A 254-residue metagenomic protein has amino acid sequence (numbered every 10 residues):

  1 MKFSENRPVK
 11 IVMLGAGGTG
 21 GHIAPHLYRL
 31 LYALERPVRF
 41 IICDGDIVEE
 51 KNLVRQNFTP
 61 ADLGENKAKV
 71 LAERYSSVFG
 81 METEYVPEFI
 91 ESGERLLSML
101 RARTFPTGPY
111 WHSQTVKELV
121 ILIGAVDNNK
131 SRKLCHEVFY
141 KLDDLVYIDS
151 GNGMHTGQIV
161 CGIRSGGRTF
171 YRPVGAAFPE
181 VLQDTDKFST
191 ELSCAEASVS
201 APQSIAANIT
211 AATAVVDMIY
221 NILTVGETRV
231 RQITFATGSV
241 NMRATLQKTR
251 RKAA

Functional and structural regions predicted by a protein language model:
K2-M13, G17-G18, Q114-I121, V126-A254: Glycine-rich phosphate/adenylate-binding loop
V9-A33, I41-I47: Glycine-rich adenosine-cofactor-binding loop
L27, E35, C43, S77 (+2 more regions): N-terminal Rossmann-like NAD(P) cofactor-binding subdomain of oxidoreductases, focused on the glycine-rich
L27-L31, N57, F139, L223: Active-site catalytic pocket residues across diverse enzymes, especially alpha/beta-hydrolases
R29-P37, R101-V116, Y140-D143: Alpha-helix termini
P37-E82: Glycine-rich phosphate-binding loop and adjoining beta1-alpha1-beta2 segment of Rossmann-like nucleotide-binding folds
N66-E118, V126-K130: A structured beta-alpha segment of the ubiquitous adenosine-cofactor-binding alpha/beta core
